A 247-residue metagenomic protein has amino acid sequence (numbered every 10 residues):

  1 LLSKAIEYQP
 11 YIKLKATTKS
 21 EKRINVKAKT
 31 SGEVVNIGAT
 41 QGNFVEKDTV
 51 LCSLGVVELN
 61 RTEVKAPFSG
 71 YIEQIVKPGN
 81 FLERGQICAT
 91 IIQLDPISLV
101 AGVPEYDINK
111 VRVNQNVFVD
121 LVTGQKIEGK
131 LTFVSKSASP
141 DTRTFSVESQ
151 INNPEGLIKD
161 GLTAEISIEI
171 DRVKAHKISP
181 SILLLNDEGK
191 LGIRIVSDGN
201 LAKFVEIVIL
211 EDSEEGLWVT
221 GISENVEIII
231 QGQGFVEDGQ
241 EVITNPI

Functional and structural regions predicted by a protein language model:
L1-K15, F44, A66, K110 (+3 more regions): Acidic, gly/proline-rich low-complexity N-terminal segments at the extreme N terminus
L1-S31, T132: N-terminal beta-strand block that forms a small beta-sandwich/beta-barrel module immediately after a flexible targeting
K4, K19, V35, E73 (+4 more regions): Conserved positions in beta-strands of structured domains
E21-K22, T30-S31, T49, L54-Y71 (+6 more regions): Periplasm/extracytoplasmic soluble domains of Gram-negative envelope assemblies and related organellar analogs
N36-A39, F44, I75-V76, L157 (+1 more regions): Exposed loop and linker-edge segments at protein-protein interfaces
N43, T49-V50, N80, Q86-I87 (+4 more regions): Structural motif
R112, L121, Q125-G192, E215: Structural microfeature recognizing short secondary-structure transition sites
Q150, G189-E237: Acidic- and glycine-rich mobile interface elements
